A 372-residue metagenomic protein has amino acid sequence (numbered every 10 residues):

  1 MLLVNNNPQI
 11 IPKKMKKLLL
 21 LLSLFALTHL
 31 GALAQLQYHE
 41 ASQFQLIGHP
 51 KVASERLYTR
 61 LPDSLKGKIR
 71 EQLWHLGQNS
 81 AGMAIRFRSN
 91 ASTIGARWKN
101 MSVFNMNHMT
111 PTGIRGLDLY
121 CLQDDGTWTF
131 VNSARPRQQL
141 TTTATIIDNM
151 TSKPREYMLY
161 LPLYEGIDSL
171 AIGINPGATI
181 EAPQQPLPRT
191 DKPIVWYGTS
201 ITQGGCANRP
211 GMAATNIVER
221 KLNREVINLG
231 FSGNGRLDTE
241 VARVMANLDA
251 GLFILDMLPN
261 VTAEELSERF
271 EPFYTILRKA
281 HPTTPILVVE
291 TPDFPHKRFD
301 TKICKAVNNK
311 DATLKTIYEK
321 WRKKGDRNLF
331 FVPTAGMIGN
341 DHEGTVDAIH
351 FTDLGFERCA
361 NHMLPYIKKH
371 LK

Functional and structural regions predicted by a protein language model:
M1-K14, S23, A32-P193, L371-K372: N-terminal secretory targeting modules
L18-T28: Sec-dependent N-terminal signal peptides
M106-M109, G204-M212, K305-N308: Glycine- and acidic-residue-enriched helix-capping/strand-helix junction motifs
D191-T215: Catalytic nucleophile-elbow at a beta strand-turn-alpha helix junction centered on a G-D-S/GDSL motif, marking
C206, V218, G235-E271, I276-R278 (+1 more regions): Oxyanion-hole/transition-state-stabilizing segment in secreted/luminal serine hydrolases and related acyltransferases
T215-N228, E319: Short helix-loop-beta junction
A246, F294-K372: Catalytic His-Asp segment of secreted/periplasmic serine-dependent ester chemistry enzymes
H281-P285: A short helix->loop->beta-strand "cap" motif at the edges of active sites that frequently abuts
